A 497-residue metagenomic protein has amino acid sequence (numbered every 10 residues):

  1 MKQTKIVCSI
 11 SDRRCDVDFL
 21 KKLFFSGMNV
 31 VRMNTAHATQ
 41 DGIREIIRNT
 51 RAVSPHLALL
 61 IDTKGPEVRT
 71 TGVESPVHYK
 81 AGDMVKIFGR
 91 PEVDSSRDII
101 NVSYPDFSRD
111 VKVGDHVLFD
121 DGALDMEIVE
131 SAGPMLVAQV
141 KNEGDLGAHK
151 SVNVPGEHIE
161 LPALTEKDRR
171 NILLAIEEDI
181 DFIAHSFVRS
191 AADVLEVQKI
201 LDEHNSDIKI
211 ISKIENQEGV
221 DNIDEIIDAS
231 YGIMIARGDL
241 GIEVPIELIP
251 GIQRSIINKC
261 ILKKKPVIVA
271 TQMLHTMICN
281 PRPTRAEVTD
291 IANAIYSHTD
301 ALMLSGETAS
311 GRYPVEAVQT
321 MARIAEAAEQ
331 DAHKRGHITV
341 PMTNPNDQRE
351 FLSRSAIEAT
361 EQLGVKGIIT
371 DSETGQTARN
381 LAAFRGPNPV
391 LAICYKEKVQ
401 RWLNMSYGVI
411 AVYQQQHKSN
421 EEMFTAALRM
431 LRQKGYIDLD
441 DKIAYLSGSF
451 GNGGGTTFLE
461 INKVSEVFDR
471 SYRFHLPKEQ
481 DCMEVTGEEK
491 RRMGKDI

Functional and structural regions predicted by a protein language model:
M1-I497: Non-catalytic helical/linker scaffolds that mediate oligomerization, partner binding, and domain coupling around large
